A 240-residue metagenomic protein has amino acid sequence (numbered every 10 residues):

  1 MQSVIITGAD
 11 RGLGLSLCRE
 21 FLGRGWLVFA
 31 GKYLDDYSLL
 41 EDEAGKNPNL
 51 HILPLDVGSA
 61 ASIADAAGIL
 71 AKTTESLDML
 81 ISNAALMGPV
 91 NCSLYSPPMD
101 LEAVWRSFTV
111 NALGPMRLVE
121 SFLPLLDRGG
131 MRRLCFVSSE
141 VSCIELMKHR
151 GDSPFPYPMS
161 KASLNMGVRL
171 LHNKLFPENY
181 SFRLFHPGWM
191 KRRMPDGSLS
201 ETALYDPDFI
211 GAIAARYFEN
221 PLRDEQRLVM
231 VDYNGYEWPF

Functional and structural regions predicted by a protein language model:
I6-T7, S82-N83, R133-S139, S181-H186: Structural signature of the Rossmann-like NAD(P)-dependent dehydrogenase/reductase core
D10-E20: N-terminal Rossmann NAD(P)H-binding glycine-rich loop of SDR-like oxidoreductase domains
R24-L40: Conserved glycine-rich Rossmann-like NAD(P)H-binding loop of the short-chain dehydrogenase/reductase
A44-A61: Rossmann-fold cofactor-recognition segment
G58-T73: Conserved Rossmann-fold cofactor-binding substructure of NAD(P)-dependent oxidoreductases
L86-V90, L94-F108, M116-R117, D127-F176: Catalytic loop of short-chain dehydrogenase/reductase
P177, L184-P187, R192, D196-F240: C-terminal helical subdomain
